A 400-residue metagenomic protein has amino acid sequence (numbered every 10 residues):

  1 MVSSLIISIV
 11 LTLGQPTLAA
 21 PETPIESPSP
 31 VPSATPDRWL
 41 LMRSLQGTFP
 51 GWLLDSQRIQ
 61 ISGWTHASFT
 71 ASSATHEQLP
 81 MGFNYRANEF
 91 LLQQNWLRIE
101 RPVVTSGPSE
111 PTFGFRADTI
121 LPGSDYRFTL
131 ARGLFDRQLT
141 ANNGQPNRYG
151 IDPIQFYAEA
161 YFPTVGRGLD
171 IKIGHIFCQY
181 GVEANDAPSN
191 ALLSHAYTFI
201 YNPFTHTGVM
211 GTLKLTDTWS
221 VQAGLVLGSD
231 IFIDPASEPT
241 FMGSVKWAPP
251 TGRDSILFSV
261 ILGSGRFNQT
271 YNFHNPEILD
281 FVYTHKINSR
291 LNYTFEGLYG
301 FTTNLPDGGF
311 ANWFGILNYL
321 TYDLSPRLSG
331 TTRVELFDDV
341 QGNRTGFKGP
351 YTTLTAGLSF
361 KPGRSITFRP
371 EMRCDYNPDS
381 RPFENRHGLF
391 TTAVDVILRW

Functional and structural regions predicted by a protein language model:
V2-M81: N-terminal periplasmic/intermembrane-space "pro-region" immediately following the signal or transit peptide
P24, F83-N84, F128, A141-Q145 (+1 more regions): Outer-membrane beta-barrel pore domains
A34, W39-M42, Q94-L97, T112 (+4 more regions): General helical secondary-structure elements
D37-W39, D186, T345: Short, positively charged
R38, R98-R101, R116, K172-H175 (+5 more regions): Basic side chains
G47-G228, S237-M242, K246-S255, T321-Y322 (+1 more regions): Outer membrane beta-barrel
S109-P111, D234-E238, F273, G309-A311: Short glycine/proline-enriched turns and hinge-like loops at secondary-structure junctions
D230-F232: Inter-helical turn/loop segments and adjacent helix faces that build the functional surface of alpha-helical bundle
